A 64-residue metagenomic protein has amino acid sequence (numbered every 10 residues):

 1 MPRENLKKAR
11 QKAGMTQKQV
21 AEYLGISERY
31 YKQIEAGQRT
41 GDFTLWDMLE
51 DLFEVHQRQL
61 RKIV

Functional and structural regions predicted by a protein language model:
E4-Y23, M48: Short basic helix-loop element that most often maps to the first helix and adjoining turn of HTH DNA-binding modules
L6, V20-A21, Y31-I34, L60: Conserved hydrophobic/aromatic packing and binding residues within compact polymer-binding modules
A13-M15, R29, V55: A composition/secondary-structure signal for short, hydrophobic, low-basic-content segments with alpha-helix propensity
G25, F43-Q59: DNA major-groove recognition helix of helix-turn-helix/homeodomain DNA-binding modules
I26-T40: Recognition helix of helix-turn-helix/homeodomain-like DNA-binding domains that insert into the DNA major groove
I63: Short acidic/histidine-centered micro-motifs embedded in hydrophobic/aromatic stretches that mark compact functional
